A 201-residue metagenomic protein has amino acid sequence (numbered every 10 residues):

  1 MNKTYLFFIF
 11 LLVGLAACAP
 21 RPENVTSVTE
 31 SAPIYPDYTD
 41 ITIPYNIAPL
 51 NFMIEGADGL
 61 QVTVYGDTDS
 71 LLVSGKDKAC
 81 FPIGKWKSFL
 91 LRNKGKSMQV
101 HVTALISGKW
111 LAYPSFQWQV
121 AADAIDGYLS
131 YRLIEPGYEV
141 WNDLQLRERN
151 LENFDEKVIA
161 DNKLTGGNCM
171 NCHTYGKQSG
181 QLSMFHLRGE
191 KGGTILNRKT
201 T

Functional and structural regions predicted by a protein language model:
M1-N24: Bacterial Sec-dependent N-terminal signal peptides
C18-T201: Sequence signature of WD/YWTD-type beta-propeller architectures
